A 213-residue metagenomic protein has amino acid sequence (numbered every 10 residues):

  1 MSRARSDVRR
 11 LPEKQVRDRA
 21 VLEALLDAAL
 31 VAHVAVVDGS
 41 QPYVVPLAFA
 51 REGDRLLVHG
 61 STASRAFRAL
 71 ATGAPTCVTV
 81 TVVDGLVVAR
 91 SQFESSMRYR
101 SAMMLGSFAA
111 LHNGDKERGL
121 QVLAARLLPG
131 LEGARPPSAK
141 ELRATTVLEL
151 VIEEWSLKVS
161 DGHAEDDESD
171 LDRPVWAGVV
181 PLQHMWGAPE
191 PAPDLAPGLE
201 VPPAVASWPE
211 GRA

Functional and structural regions predicted by a protein language model:
M1-R5, D115-A213: C-terminal edge-of-domain segments
S2-L57, R68: An N-terminal domain-cap segment
D27-A29, V44, R51-G53, A71-P75 (+2 more regions): Short connector loops at helix/strand junctions that flank enzyme active sites, especially segments positioning acidic
H33-V36, R90, F108-H112, E132-A139: Short helix-to-loop capping/linker segments positioned immediately adjacent to catalytic or ligand/cofactor-binding
R55, P75, S107, E154-S156: Structural motif
R55-L57, C77, E149: General beta-strand recognition
A63-V122: Short, structured beta-strand-loop surface elements
